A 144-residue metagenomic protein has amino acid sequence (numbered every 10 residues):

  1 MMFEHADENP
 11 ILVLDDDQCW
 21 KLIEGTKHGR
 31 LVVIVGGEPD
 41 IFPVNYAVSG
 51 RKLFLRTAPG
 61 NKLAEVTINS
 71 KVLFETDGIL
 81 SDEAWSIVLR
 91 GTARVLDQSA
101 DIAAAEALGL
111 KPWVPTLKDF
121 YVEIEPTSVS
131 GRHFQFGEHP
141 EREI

Functional and structural regions predicted by a protein language model:
M1-E24, I144: Extreme N-terminal tail/first-helix region
L14-D16, R56-T57, N61: Charged, amphipathic alpha-helical segments
D17, T26-G29, T127: Structural detector for helix-capping/boundary residues
E24-A58, F74: Short beta-strand segments
G37, N61-L63, E138: Short, surface-exposed beta-strand-loop junctions and turns on beta-sheet-rich folds
K52-F54, E123, S130: General beta-strand recognition
P59-F120, P126-S128: Short, structured beta-strand-loop surface elements
Q135-I144: Short, charged, intrinsically disordered terminal tails
